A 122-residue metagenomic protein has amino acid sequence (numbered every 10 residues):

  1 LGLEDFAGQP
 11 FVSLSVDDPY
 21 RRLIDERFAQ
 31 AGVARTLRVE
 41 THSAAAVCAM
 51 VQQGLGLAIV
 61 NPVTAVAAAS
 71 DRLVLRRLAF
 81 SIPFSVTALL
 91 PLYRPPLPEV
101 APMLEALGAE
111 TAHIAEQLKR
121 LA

Functional and structural regions predicted by a protein language model:
L1, P10-A31, P96-P98, L104-E105 (+1 more regions): Secondary-structure junction motif
L1-A7, L78-V86: Short Pro/Gly-enriched coil loops immediately N-terminal to beta-strands
D17-V74: Hydrophobic hinge/microswitch elements
P62-D71, F80-A122: C-terminal effector-binding regulatory domain of bacterial HTH transcription factors
